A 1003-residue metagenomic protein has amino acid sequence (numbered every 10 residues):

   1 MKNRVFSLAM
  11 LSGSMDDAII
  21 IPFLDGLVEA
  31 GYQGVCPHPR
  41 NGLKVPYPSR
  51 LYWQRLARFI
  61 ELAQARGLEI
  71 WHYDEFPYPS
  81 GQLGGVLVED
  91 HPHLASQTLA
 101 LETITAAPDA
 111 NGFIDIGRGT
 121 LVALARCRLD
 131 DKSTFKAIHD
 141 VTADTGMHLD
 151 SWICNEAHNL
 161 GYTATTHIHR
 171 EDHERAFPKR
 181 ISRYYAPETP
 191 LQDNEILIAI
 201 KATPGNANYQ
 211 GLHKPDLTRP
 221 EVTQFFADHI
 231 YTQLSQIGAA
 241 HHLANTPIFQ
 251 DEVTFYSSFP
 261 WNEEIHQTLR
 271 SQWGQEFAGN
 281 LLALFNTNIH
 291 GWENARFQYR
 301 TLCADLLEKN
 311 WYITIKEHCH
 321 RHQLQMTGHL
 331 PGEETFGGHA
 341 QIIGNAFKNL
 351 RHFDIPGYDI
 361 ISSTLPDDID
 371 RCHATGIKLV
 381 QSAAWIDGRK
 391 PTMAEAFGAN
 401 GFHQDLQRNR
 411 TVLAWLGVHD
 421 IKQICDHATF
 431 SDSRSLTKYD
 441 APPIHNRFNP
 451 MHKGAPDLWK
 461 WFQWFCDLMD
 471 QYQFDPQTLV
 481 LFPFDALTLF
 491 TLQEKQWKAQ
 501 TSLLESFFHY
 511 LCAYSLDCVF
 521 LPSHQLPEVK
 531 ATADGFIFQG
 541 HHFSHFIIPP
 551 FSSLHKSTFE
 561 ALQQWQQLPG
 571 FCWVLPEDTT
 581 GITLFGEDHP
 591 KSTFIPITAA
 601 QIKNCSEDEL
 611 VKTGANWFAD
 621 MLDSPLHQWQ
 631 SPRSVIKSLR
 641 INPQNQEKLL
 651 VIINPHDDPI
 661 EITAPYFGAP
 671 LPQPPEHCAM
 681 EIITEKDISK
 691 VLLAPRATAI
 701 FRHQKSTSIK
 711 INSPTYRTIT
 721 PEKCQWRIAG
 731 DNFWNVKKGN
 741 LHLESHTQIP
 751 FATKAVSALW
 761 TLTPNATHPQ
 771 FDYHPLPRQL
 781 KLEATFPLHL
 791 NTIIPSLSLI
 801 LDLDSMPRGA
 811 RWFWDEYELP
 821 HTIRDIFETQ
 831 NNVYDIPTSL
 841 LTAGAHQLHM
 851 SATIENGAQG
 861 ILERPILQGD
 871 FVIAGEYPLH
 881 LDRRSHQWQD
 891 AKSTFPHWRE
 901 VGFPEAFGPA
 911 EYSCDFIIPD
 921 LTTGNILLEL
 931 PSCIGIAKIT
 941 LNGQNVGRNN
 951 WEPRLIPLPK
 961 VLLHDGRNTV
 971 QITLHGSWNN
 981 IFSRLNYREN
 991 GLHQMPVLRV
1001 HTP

Functional and structural regions predicted by a protein language model:
N3-F6, M10, S14-P22, Y32-C36 (+11 more regions): Carbohydrate-binding surfaces of carbohydrate-active enzymes
H38-R183, A199-Q224: Acidic/aromatic-lined carbohydrate-recognition and catalytic surfaces of CAZymes acting on diverse glycans
V122-N155, N159-G161, L610-N645, D915: Catalytic beta-strand/loop cores that center a nucleophilic Ser/Cys/Thr and support acyl-enzyme chemistry
C127, F536, W629, I682-T684 (+2 more regions): Short aromatic-centered micro-motifs
L149-A239, K686-P714, A843-A845, I854 (+1 more regions): Extended acidic/polar, glycine-enriched regions that form or flank non-catalytic beta-rich accessory modules
P643, A910, P931-C933: C-terminal accessory/binding modules appended to enzymatic or scaffolding proteins
D804-L867, S932-L992: Beta-strand-rich ligand-recognition modules
N925-L927: Repeat-blade elements of multi-bladed beta-propeller folds
